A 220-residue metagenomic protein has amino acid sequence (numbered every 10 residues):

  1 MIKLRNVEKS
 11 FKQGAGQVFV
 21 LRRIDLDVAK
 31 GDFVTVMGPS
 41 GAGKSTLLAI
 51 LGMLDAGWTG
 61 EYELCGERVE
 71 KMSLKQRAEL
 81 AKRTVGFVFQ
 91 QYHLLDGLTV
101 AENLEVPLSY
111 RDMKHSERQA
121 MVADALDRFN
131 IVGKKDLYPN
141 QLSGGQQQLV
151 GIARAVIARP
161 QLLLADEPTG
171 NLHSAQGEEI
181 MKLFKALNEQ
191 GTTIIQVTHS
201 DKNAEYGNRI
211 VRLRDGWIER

Functional and structural regions predicted by a protein language model:
I2-I210: ABC family nucleotide-binding domain
I210-R220: H-loop (His-switch) and adjacent beta-strand-loop-beta switch element of ABC-type ATPase nucleotide-binding domains
